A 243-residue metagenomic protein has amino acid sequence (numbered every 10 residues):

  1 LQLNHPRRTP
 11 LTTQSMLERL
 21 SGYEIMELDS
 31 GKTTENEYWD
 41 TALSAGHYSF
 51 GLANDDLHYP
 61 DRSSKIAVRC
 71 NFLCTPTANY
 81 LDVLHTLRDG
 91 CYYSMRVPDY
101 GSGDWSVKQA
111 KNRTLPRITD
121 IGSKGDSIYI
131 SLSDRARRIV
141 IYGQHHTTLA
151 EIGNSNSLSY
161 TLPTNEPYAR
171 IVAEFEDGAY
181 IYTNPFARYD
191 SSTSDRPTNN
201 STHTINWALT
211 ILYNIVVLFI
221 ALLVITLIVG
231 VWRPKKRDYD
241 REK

Functional and structural regions predicted by a protein language model:
L1-P10: Divalent metal-binding pocket/active-site signature
T9-K243: Charged catalytic cores and adjacent phosphate/nucleic-acid-binding surfaces used for phosphate/nucleic-acid chemistry
